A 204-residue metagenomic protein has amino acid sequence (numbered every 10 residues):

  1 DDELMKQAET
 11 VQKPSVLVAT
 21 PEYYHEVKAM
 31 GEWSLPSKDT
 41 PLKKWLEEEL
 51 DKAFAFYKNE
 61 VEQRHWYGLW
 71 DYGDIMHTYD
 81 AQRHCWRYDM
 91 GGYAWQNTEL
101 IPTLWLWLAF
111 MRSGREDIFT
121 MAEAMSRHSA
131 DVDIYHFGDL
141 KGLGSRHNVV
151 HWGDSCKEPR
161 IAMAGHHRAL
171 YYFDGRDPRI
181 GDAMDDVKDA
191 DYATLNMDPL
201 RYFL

Functional and structural regions predicted by a protein language model:
D1-L204: Catalytic cores of extracellular degradative/oxidative enzymes
